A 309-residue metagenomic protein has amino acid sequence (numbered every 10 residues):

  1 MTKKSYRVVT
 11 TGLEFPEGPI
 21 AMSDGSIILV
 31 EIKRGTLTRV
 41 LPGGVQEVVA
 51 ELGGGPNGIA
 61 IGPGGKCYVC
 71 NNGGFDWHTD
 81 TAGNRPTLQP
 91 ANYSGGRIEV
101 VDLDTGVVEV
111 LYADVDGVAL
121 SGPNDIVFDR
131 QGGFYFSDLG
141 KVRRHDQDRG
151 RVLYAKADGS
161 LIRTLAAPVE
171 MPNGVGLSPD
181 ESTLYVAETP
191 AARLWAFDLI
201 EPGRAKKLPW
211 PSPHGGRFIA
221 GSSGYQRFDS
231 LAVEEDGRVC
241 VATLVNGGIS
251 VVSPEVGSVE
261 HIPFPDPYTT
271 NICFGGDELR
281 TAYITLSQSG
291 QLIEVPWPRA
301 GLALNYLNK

Functional and structural regions predicted by a protein language model:
M1-K309: Sequence-structural signature of mature extracellular/luminal beta-sheet repeat domains, prominently beta-propellers
